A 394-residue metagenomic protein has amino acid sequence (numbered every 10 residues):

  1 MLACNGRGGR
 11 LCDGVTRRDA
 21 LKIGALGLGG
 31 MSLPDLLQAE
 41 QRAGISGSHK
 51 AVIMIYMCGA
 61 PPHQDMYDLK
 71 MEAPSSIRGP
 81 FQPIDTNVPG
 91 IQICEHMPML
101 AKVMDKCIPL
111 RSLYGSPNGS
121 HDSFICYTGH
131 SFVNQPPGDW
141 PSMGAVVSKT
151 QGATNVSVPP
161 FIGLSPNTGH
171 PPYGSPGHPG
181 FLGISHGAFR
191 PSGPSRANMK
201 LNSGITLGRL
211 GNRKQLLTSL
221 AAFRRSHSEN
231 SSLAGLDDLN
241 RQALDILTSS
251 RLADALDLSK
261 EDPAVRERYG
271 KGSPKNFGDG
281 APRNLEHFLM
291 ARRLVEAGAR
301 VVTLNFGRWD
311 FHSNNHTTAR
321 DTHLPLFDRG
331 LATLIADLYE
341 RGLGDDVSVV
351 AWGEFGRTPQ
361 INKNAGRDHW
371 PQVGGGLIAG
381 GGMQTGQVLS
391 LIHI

Functional and structural regions predicted by a protein language model:
M1-I392: Ligand-binding pockets and gating/stacking loops
